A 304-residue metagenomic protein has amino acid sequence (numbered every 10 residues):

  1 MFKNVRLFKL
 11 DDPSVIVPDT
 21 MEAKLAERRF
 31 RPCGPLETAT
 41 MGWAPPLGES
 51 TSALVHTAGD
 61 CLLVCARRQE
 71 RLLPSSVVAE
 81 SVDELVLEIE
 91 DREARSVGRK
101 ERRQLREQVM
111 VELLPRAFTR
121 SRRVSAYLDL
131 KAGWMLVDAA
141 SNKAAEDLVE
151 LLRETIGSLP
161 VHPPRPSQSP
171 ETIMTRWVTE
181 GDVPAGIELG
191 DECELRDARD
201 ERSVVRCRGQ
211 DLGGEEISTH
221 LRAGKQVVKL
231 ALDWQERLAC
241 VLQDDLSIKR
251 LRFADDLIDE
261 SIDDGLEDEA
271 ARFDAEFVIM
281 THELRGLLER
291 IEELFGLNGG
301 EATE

Functional and structural regions predicted by a protein language model:
M1-E304: Intrinsically disordered, low-complexity, charge-rich terminal extensions of nucleic-acid-associated complexes
